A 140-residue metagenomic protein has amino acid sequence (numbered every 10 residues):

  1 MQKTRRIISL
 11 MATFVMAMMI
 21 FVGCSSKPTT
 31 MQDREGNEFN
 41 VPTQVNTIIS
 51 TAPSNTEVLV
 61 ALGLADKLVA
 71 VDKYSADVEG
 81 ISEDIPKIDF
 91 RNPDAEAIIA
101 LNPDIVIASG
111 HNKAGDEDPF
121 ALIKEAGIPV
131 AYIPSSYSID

Functional and structural regions predicted by a protein language model:
Q2-A12, F21-T56: Bacterial Sec-exported substrate-binding components of ABC uptake systems
C24-T30, N37-N40, I105, D118-D140: Extracytoplasmic substrate-binding proteins
R34, P42-Q44, K67, D84 (+3 more regions): Surface-exposed loop/turn and secondary-structure junction residues enriched for glycine/proline
T47-K113, P119: A short, structured surface patch at a secondary-structure boundary
